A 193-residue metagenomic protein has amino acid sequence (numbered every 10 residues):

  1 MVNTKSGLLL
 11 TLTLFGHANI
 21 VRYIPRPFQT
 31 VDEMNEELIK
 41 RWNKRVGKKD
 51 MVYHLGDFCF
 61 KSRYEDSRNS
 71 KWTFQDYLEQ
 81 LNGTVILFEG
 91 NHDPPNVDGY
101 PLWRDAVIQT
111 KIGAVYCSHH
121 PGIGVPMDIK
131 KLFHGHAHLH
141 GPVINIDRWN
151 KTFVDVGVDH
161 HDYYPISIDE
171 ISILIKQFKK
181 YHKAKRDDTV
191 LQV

Functional and structural regions predicted by a protein language model:
M1-Q29, D162-V193: Acidic, histidine-bearing metal-coordination/catalytic regions of metal-dependent phosphoesterases
V2, L10, F15-Q109: Core catalytic region of metal-dependent phosphoesterases/phosphodiesterases, especially metallo-beta-lactamase-like
S6, S62, S67-S70, S118 (+2 more regions): Generic serine detector
L8-L10, Y53, I86, A137-L139 (+1 more regions): Hydrophobic/aromatic beta-strand patches that form the interior of the parallel beta-sheet core in alpha/beta enzyme
V97-L191: Conserved beta-sheet core of the metallophosphoesterase superfamily
